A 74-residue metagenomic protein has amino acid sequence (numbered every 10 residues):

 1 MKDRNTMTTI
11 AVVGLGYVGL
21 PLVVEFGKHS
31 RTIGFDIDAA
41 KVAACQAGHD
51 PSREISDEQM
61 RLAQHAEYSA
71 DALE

Functional and structural regions predicted by a protein language model:
K2-E74: Structural/interface elements that position substrates and couple domains in central-metabolism enzymes
